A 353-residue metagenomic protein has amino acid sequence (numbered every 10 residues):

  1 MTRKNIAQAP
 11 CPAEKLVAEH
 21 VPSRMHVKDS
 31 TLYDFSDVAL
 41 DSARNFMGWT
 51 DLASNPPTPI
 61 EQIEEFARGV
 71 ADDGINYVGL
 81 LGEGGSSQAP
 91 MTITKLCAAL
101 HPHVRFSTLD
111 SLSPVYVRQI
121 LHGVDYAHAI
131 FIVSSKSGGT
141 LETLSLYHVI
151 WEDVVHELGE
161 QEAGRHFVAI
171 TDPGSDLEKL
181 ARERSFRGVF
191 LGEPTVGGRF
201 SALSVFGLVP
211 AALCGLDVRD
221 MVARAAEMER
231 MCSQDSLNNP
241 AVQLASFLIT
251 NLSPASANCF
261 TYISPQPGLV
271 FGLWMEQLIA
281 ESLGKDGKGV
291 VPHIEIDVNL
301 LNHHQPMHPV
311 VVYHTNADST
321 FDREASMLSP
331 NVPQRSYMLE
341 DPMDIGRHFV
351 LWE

Functional and structural regions predicted by a protein language model:
M1-D72, A317, E324-M327, S336-D341 (+1 more regions): Extended, charge-enriched "interface" segments that sit outside catalytic cores
I6-E14, P56-I63, P90, G139-T143 (+14 more regions): Generic structural signal for well-ordered, non-membrane alpha-helical segments in soluble metabolic enzymes
A18, P22, N55, R68 (+7 more regions): Generic surface-pattern signal
D29, L112-S113, D341-G346: Intrinsic-disorder/low-complexity, polar/charged segments
D37-S42, M91-K95, I170-D172, V270-E276: A broad, low-specificity signal for short, low-complexity segments enriched in glycine/proline and polar/charged
N45-G48, L52, L216-V222, R230-E353: Acidic catalytic cores of enzymes that act on phosphate-bearing nucleotides/polynucleotides
Q62-F66, D153-V155, A245-F247, I296-N299: Short alpha-helical segments and helix-capping/turn motifs at coil-helix boundaries
E64-D235: Glycine-rich phosphate-binding loops that contact phosphosugars or nucleotide phosphates
